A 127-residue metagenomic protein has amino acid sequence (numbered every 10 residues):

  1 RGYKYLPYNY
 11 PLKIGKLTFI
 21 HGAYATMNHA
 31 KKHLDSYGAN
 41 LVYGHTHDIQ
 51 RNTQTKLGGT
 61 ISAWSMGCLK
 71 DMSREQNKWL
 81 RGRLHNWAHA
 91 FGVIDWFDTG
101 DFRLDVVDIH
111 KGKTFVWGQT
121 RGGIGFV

Functional and structural regions predicted by a protein language model:
R1-K16: Metallo-beta-lactamase
R1-K4, G67, G123-G125: Glycine-centered secondary-structure boundary/capping sites
L6-N9, A88-H89, H110: A short, compositionally biased
K13-V107: Conserved beta-sheet core of the metallophosphoesterase superfamily
W96-V127: A short C-terminal boundary segment appended to hydrolase-like catalytic domains
